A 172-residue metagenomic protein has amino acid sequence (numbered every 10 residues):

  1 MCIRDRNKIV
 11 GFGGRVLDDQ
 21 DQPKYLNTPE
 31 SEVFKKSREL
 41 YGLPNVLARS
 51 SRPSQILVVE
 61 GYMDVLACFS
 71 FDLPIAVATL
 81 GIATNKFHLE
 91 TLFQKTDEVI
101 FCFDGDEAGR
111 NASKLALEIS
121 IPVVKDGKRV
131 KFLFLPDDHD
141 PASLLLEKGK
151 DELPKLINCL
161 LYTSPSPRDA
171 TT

Functional and structural regions predicted by a protein language model:
M1-I3, Y162-P165, D169-T172: Single conserved hydrophobic/aromatic residue that forms the stacking wall/gate of nucleotide- or nucleobase-binding
R4-K95, A112-S113: Phosphate-handling DNA/RNA-contact segment within nucleic-acid enzymes
V16, C159-S164: Short, compositionally biased low-complexity segments
E30, D137, T172: Residues that form or immediately flank small-molecule/cofactor binding pockets and catalytic motifs
V46, S50, L80, L117-S120 (+4 more regions): Generic helix-packing signal
S54, A76, I100, K128 (+1 more regions): Secondary-structure boundary/capping signal
E60, D64, D104-D106, D140 (+1 more regions): Acidic active-site catalytic centers that drive phospho-/nucleotidyl reactions and related ester hydrolyses
T84-N85, F93-L161: Conserved phosphate-handling catalytic cores of large alpha/beta enzymes
